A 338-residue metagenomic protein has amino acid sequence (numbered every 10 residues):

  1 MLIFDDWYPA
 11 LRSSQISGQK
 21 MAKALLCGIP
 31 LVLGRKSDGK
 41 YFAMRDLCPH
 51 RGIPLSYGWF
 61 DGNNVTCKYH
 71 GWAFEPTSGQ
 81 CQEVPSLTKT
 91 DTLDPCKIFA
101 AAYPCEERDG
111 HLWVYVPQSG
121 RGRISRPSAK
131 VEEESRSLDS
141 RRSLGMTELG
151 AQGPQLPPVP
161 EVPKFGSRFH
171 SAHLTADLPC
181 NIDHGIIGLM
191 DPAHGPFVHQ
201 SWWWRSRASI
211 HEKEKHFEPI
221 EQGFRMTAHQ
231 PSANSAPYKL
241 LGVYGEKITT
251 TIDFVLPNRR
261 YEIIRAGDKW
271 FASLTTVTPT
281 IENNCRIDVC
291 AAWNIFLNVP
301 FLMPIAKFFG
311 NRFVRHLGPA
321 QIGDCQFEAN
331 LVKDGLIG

Functional and structural regions predicted by a protein language model:
M1-D6: Hydrophobic, proline/glycine-rich low-complexity stretches
W7, Q19-K23, P30-L31, G71 (+6 more regions): Short, acidic/polar N-cap/turn motifs at the starts of alpha helices
A10-G120, G153-K164: Rieske [2Fe-2S] iron-sulfur-binding domain
L33, M44, P127, S273-T276: Short amphipathic beta-strand/extended segments with alternating polar/hydrophobic composition
K40, G153-G338: C-terminal catalytic domain of Rieske-type non-heme iron oxygenases
P49, L138-S140, P279: Proline-centered helix-kink/hinge sites
R121-S137, L144-Q152: A cross-taxon signal for low-complexity, glycine/charged-rich
